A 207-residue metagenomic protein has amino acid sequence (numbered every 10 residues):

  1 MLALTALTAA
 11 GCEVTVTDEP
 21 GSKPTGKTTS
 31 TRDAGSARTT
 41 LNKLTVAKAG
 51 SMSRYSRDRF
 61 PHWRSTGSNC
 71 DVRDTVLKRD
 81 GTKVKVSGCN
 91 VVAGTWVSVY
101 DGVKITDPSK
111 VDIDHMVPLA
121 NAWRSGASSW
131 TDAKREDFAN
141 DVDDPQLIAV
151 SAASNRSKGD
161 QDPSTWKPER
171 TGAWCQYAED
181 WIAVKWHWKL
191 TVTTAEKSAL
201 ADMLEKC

Functional and structural regions predicted by a protein language model:
M1-L4: Sec-dependent N-terminal signal peptides
T8-G11: C-terminal motif of bacterial Sec signal peptides marking the signal peptidase cleavage site
E13-V16: Bacterial signal peptide processing site
P20-K23, K27-M52, K85, V103 (+3 more regions): Post-signal peptide N-terminal regions of Sec-secreted extracellular proteins
G26-V99, D112, P118-R124: Cell wall/extracellular polymer interaction/catalysis modules
V97-C207: Domain-level detector of nuclease and nuclease-like folds in predominantly extracellular/periplasmic contexts
